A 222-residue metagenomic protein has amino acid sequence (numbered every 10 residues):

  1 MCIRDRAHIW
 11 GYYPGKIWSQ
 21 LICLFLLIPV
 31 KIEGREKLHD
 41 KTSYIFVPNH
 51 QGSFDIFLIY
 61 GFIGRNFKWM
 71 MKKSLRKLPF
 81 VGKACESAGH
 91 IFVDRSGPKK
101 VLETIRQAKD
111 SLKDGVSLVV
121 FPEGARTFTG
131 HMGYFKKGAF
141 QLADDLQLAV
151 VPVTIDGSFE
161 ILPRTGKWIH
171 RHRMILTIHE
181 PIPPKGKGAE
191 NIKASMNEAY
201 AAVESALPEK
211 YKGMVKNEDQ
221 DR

Functional and structural regions predicted by a protein language model:
R4-I17, L24-L26, D40-P98: Catalytic core of membrane glycerolipid acyltransferases/transacylases, capturing the structured, soluble-facing
I22-C23, C85, S111, A143: A generic structural signal for well-ordered alpha-helical segments
L26-E33, V101-L102, S158-E160: Short gly/ser/thr-rich secondary-structure transition/capping motifs
I32, F46, W69-M70, L176-I178: Generic preference for hydrophobic
E33, M70-K72, D94-R95, P122 (+1 more regions): Thr-Gly-centered strand-to-loop micro-motif
R35-H39: Glycine-rich helix-loop-beta junction characteristic of Rossmann-like nucleotide cofactor-binding loops
L102-R222: Non-catalytic C-terminal accessory region of glycerolipid acyltransferases and related lyso-lipid remodeling enzymes
